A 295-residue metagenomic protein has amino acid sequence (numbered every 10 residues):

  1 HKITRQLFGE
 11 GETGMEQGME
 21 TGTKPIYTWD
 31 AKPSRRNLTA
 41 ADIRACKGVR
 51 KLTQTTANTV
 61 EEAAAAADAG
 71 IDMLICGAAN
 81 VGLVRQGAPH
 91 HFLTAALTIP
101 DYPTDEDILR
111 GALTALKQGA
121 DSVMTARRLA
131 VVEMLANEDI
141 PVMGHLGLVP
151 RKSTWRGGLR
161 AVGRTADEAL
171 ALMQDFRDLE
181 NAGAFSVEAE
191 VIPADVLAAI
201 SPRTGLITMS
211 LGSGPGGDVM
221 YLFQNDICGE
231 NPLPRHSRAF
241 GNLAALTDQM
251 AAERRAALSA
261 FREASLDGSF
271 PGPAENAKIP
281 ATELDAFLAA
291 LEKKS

Functional and structural regions predicted by a protein language model:
I3-G9, E16-S295: Alpha/beta enzyme core
